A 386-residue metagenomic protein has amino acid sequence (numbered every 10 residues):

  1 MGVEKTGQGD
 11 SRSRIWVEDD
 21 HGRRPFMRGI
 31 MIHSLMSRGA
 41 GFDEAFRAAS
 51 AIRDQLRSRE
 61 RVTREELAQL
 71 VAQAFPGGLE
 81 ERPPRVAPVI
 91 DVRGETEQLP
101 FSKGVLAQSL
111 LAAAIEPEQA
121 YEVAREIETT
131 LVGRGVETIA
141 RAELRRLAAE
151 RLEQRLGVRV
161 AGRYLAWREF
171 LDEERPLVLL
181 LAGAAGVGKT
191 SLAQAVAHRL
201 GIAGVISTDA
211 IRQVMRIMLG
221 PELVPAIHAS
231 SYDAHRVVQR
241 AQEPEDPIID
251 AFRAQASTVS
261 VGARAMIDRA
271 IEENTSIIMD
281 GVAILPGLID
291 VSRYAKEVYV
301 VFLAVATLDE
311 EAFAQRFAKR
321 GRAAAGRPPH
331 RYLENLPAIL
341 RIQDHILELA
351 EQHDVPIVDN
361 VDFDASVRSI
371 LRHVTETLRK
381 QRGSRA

Functional and structural regions predicted by a protein language model:
D54, Q69-Q73, E116-V178: Extreme N-terminal, non-catalytic leader segments that precede Walker-type/kinase nucleotide-binding cores
V178-L200: Glycine-rich phosphate-binding P-loop
G201-M218: Short beta-strand-centered segment that lines the nucleotide-binding/catalytic pocket of NTP-utilizing
I202-A203, A295-V301, H353-V355: Short glycine-/polar-rich loops that comprise or flank the Walker A/P-loop and associated switch/sensor motifs
A203, E272-M279, Y299: Loop/turn-to-beta-strand initiation segments
I217-T275: Conserved nucleotide-sensing/catalytic segment adjacent to the nucleotide-binding pocket in NTP-handling enzymes
E297-I342: A glycine- and Lys/Arg-enriched "phosphate-lid" helix/loop adjacent to the NTP-binding pocket of small-molecule kinases
D344-A386: NTP-dependent small-molecule kinase module
